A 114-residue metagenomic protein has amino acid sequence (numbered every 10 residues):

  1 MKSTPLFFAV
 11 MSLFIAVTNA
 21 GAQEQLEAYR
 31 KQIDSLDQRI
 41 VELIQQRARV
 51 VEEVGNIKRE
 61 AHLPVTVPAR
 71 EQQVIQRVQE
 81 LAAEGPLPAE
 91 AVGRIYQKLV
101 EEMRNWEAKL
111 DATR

Functional and structural regions predicted by a protein language model:
M1-F8: Bacterial N-terminal signal peptides that target proteins for export
F8-A16: Bacterial N-terminal signal peptides
G21-R114: Domain-level signature for soluble enzymes in the chorismate/prephenate branch of the shikimate pathway
